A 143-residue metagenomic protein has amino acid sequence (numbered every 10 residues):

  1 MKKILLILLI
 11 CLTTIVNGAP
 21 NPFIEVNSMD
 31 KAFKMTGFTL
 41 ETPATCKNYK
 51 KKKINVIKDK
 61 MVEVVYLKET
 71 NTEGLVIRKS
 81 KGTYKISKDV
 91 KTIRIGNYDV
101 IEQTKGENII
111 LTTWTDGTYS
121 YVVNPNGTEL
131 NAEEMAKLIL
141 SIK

Functional and structural regions predicted by a protein language model:
K3-I4, N21: Polybasic, low-complexity association/targeting segments
I4-T13: Sec-dependent N-terminal signal peptides
L12-P22: Bacterial Sec-dependent signal peptides at the C-terminal "C-region" and cleavage site
P20-I110, T115-D116: Short, solvent-exposed recognition patches
T113-D116, S120-N131: Short, exposed beta-strand-loop hairpins at the edges of beta-sheets in extracellular/periplasmic proteins
P125-K143: Surface-exposed amphipathic alpha-helical segments
